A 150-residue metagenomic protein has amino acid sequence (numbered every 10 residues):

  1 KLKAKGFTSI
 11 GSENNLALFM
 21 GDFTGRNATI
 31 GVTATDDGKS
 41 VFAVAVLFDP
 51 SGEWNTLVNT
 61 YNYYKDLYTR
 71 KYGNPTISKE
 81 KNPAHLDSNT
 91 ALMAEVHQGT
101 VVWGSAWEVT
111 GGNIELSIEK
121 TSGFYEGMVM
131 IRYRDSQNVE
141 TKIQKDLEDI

Functional and structural regions predicted by a protein language model:
K1-N14, D49-I150: Non-cytosolic coordination micro-motifs
K1-T33: Short N-terminal edge-element motif at the start of the domain
G21-Y64: Mid-chain, structured segments of secreted extracytoplasmic proteins
